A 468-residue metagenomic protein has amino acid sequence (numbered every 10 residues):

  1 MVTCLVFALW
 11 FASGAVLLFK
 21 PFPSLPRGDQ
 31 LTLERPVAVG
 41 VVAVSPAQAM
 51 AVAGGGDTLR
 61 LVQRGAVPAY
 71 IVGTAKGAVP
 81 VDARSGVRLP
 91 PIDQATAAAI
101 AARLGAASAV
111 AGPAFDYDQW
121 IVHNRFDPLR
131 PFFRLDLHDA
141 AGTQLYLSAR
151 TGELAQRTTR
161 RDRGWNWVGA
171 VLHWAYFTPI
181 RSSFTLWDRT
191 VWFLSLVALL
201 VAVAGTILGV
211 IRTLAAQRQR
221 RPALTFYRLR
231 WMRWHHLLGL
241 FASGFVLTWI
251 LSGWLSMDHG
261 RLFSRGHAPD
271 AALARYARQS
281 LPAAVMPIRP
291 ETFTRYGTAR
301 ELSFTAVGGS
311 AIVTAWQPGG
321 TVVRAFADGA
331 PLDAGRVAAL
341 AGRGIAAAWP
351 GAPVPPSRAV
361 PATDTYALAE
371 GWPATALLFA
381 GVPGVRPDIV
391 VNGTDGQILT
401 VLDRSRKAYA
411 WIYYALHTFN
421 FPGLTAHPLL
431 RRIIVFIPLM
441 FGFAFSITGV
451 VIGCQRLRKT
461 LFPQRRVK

Functional and structural regions predicted by a protein language model:
M1-K468: Conserved histidines in hydrophobic membrane contexts and catalytic metal-binding motifs
